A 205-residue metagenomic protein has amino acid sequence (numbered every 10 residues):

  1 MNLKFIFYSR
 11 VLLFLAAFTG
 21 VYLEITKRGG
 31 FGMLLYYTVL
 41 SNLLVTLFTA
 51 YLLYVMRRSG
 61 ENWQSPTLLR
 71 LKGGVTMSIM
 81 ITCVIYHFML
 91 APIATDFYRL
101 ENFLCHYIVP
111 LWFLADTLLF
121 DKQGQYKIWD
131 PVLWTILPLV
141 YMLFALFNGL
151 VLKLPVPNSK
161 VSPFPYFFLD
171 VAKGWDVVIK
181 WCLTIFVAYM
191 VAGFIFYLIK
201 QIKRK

Functional and structural regions predicted by a protein language model:
M1-L13, K203: N-terminal membrane topogenic signal
Y22-G30, R57, Y86-T95: Juxtamembrane "helix-exit" motif on the non-cytosolic side of transmembrane helices
F31-V39, T67-L68, A94-H106, W129-D130: Non-cytosolic membrane-interface motifs at loop->transmembrane helix junctions
Y36-L40, Y51-F88: Hydrophobic/aromatic-rich structural module bridging two neighboring secondary-structure elements via a short loop
R57-L69, D121-W129, K203: Membrane-interface helix-boundary motifs at transmembrane edges
P110-Y126: Alpha-helical transmembrane segments in multipass membrane proteins, preferentially the mid-helix core
L139-Y166: Juxtamembrane non-transmembrane "cap" segments at the membrane-aqueous interface of multi-pass membrane proteins
P157-I195: Membrane-interface transmembrane-helix boundary segments in multi-pass integral membrane proteins
